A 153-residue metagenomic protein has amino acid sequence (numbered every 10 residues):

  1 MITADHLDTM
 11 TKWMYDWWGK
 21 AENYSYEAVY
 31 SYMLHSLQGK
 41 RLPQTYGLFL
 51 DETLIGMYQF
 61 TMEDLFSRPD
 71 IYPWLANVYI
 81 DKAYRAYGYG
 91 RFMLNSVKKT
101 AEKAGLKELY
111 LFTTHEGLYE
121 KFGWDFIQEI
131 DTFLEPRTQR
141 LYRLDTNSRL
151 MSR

Functional and structural regions predicted by a protein language model:
M1-M10: A short beta-loop-alpha structural element at the N-terminal edge of CoA-dependent acyl/N-acetyltransferase catalytic
M10-W18: Hydrophobic alpha-helical core bundles mediating ligand binding, dimerization, or RNAP-core interactions
G19-F49: Active-site rim helix/loop that mediates acceptor-substrate recognition in acyltransferases
P43, P136-Y142: Short hydrophobic/aromatic beta-strand or adjacent loop that forms the aromatic wall/cage of a ligand/substrate-binding
T45-G47, T53-E63, W74, Y79: Conserved beta-strand in the GNAT
Y84, G88-S96: Conserved acetyl-CoA pyrophosphate-binding loop and the N-cap/start of the following alpha-helix in GNAT-like
K103-K107, T113-T138: Conserved active-site alpha-helix within GNAT-family acetyltransferase domains
